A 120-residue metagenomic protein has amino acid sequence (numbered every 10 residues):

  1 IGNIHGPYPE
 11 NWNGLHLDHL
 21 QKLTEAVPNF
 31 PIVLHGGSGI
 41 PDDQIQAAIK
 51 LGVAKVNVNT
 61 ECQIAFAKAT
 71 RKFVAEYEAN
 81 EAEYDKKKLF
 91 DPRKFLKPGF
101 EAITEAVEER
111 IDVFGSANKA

Functional and structural regions predicted by a protein language model:
N3-Y8, L51-A69: Glycine-rich phosphate-binding active-site loops on the catalytic face of alpha/beta enzymes
W12-L34: Alpha-helix-loop-beta-strand connector modules within alpha/beta enzyme cores
L15-K22, I49-N59: Short, electropositive alpha-helical surface patch
P28-P31, A54, A82, K86: Short, well-ordered coil/turn segments that N-cap beta-strands
G36-I40, V58-E61: Short acidic/histidine-rich active-site segments
G37-V53: Catalytic cores of alpha/beta
A75-A120: Extended, intrinsically disordered, low-complexity segments
